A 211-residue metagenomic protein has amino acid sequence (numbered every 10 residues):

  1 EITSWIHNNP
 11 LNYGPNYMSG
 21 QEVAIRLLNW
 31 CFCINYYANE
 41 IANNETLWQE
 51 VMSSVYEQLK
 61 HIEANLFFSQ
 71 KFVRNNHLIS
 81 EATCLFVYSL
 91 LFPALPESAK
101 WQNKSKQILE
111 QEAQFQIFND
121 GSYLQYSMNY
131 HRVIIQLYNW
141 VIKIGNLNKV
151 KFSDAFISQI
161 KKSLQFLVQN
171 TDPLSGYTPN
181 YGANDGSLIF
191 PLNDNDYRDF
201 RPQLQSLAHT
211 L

Functional and structural regions predicted by a protein language model:
E1-K161: Aromatic-lined, polymer-binding surfaces characteristic of secreted/periplasmic polysaccharide-degrading enzymes
S122, Y126-L211: Carbohydrate-active enzyme catalytic cores, enriched for enzymes that act on polyanionic acidic polysaccharides
